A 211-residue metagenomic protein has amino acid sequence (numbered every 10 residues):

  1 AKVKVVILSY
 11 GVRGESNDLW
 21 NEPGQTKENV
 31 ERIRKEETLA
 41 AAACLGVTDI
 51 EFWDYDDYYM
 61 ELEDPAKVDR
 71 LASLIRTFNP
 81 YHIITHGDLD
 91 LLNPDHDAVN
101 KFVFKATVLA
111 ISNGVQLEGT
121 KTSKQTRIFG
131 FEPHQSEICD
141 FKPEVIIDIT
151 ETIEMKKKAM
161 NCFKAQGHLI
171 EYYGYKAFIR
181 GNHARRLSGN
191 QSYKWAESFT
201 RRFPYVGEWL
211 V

Functional and structural regions predicted by a protein language model:
A1-F78, W209: Active-site rim/loop-helix segments in enzyme catalytic domains that contact anionic ligands
D49, M60-V211: Metal-dependent de-N-acetylase/amidase catalytic core
